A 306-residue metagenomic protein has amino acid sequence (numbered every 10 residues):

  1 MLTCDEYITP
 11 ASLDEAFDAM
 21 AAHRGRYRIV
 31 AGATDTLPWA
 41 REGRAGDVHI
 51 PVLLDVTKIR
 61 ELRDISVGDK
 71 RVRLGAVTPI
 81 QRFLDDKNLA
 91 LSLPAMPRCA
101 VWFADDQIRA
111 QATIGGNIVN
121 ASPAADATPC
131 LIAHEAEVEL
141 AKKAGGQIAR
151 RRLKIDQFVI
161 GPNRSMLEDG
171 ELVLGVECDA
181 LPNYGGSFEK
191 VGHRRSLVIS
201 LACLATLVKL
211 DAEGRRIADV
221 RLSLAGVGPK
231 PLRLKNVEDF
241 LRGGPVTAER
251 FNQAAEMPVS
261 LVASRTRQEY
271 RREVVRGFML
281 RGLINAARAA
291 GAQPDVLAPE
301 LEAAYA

Functional and structural regions predicted by a protein language model:
M1-A306: C-terminal structural segment of proteins
